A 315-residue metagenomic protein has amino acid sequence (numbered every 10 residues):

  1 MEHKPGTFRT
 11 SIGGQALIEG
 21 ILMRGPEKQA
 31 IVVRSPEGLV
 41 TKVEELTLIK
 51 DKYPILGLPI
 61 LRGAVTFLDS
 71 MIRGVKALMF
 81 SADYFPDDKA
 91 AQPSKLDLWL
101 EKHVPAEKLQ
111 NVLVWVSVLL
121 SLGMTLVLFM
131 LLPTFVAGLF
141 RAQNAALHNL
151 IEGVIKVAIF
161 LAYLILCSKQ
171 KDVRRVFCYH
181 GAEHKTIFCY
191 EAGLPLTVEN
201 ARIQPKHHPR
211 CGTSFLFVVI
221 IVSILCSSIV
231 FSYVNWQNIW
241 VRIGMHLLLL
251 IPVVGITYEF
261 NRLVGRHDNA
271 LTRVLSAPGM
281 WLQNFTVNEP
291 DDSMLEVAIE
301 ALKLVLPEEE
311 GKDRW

Functional and structural regions predicted by a protein language model:
M1-P86, P93: Divalent-cation
E2-L17, I21-M23, P93, Q143 (+3 more regions): Polar-ligand-bearing catalytic/cofactor-coordination segments of membrane-embedded or membrane-tethered inner-membrane
E2-T10, A16-L17, L96-F135, L139: Cytosolic-side membrane-entry/anchor segment at the start of a transmembrane helix
T47, P54, A64-F67, G74-P93 (+9 more regions): Multi-pass alpha-helical transmembrane bundle typical of ion/small-solute transporters and intramembrane aspartyl
L58-F80, I151-F177, L250-R266: Hydrophobic alpha-helical membrane-embedded segments
F80-S81, S121-N144, V219-G244, V254 (+1 more regions): Juxtamembrane "helix exit" motif at the C-terminal ends of alpha-helical transmembrane segments in multi-pass membrane
L96-K108, F135-I151, F231-G244, L263-R273 (+1 more regions): Membrane interface segments of multi-pass transport proteins and intramembrane proteases
L109-V127, Q204-I229: Transmembrane alpha-helical segments and their cytosolic interface motifs in multi-pass membrane proteins
